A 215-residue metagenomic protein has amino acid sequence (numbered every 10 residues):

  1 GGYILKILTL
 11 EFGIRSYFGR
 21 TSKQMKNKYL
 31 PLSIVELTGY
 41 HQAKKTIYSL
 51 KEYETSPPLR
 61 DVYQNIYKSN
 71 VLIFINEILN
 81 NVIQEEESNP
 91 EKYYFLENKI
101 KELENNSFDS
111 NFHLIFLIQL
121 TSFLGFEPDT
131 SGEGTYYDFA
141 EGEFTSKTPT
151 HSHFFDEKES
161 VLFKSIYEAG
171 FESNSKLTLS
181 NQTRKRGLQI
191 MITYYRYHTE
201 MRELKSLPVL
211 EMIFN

Functional and structural regions predicted by a protein language model:
G1-Y3, L8-N215: Non-catalytic alpha-helical scaffolds and adjoining flexible linkers that form interface surfaces for assembly
